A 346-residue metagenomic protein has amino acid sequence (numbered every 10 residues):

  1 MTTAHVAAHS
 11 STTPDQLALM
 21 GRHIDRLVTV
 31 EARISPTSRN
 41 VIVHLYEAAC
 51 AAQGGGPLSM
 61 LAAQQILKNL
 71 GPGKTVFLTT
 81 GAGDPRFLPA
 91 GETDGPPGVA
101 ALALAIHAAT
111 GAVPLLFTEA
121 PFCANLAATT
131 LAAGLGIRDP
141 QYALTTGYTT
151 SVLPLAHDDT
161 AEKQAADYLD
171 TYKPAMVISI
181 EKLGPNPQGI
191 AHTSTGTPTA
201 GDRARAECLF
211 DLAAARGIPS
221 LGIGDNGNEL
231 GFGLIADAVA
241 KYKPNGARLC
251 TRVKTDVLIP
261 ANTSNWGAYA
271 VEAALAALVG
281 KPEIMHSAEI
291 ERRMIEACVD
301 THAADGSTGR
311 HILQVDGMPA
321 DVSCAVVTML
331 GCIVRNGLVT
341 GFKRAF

Functional and structural regions predicted by a protein language model:
T2-T75: Positively charged, low-complexity intrinsically disordered leader regions
E92-G111: Histidine-anchored nucleotide/phosphate-binding helix
G111-A112, A214-S220: A short helix->loop->beta-strand "cap" motif at the edges of active sites that frequently abuts
V113-P121: Short internal beta-strands
T130-Q164: A glycine-rich helix N-cap at a beta->alpha junction
K173-A175: Proline-aspartate-enriched helix->loop->beta-strand connector
P187-G217: A short, gly/pro- and small-residue-rich
N226-F346: C-terminal functional extensions of proteins
